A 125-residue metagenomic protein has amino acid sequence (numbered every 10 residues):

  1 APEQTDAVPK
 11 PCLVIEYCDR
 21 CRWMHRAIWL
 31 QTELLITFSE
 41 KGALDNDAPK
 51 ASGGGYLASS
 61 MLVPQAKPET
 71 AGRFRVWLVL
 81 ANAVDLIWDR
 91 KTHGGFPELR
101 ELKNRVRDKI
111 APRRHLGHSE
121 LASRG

Functional and structural regions predicted by a protein language model:
A1-K10, H115-G125: Eukaryotic N-terminal low-complexity, Ser/Thr- and Lys/Arg-rich leader segments that predominantly function as
P2-E40, P49-S52: Local sequence-structure signature of Cys/Sec-based thiol-disulfide redox active-site neighborhoods
V8-K10, R22, L57, E69-A71 (+1 more regions): Eukaryote-biased feature marking scaffold/signaling PDZ-domain proteins and nuclear chromatin regulators
L35-F38, G42, I110, R114: Eukaryotic basic, amphipathic alpha-helical target segments in cytosolic regions
S39-A71: Thiol-based oxidoreductase modules, predominantly thioredoxin-like and allied folds used for disulfide exchange
M61-L62, L80-N82: Thiamine diphosphate
T70-W77, A83-D85: Structural micro-motif
N82-L116: Non-catalytic, surface beta->alpha helical segment in thiol-disulfide oxidoreductase systems
